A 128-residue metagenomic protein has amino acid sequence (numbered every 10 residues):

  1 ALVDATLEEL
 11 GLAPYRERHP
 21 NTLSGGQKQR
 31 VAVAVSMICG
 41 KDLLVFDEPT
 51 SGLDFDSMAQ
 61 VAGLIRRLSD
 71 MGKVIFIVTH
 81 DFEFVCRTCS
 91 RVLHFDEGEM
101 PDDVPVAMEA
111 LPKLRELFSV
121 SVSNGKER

Functional and structural regions predicted by a protein language model:
L2-Y15: Conserved ABC ATPase "signature" region
H19-L23: Conserved ABC ATPase signature
V33: Hydrophobic anchor residue at the start of the ABC signature
L44-D47: Catalytic Walker B motif of ABC-type/P-loop ATPase nucleotide-binding domains
F55-D56: Helix N-cap at the start of a conserved alpha-helix in ABC-type nucleotide-binding domains
T79-H80: H-loop/switch region of ABC-family ATPase nucleotide-binding domains
E99-V122: Conserved beta-strand-loop-alpha-helix hinge in the C-terminal portion of ABC ATPase nucleotide-binding domains
